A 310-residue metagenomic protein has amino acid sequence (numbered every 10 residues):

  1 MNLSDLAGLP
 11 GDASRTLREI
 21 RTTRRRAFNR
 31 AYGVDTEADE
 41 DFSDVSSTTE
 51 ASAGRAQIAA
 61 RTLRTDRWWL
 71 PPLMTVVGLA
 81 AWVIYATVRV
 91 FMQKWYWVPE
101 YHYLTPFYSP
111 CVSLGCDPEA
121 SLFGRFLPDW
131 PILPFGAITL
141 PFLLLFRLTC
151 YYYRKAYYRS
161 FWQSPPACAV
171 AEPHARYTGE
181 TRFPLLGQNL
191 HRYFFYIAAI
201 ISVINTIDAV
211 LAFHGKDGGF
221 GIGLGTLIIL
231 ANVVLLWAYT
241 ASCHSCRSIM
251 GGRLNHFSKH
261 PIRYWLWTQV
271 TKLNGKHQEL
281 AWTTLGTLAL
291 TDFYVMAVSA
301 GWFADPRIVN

Functional and structural regions predicted by a protein language model:
N2-N310: Membrane-embedded alpha-helical bundles that constitute the cytochrome b-like, heme-associated redox core of multi-pass
